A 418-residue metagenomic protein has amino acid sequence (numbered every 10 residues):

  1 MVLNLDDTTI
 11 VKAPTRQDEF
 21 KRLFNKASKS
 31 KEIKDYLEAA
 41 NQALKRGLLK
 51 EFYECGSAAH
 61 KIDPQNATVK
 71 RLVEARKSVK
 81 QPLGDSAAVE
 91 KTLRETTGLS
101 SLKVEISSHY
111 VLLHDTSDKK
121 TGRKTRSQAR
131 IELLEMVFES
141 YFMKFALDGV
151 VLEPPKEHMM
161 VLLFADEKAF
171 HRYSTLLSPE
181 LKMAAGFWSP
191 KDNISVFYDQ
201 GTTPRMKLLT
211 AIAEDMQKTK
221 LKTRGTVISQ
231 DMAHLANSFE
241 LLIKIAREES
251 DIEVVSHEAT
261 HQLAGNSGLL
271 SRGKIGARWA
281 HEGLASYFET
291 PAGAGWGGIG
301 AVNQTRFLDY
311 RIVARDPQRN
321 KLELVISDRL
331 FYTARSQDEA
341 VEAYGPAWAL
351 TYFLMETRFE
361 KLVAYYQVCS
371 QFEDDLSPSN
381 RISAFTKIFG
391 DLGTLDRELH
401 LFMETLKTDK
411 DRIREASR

Functional and structural regions predicted by a protein language model:
M1-S100, S174, L308, A314: Compositionally biased alpha-helical segments
I10, T15-R16, M183-N193, S250 (+1 more regions): Acidic/His/Gly-enriched intrinsically disordered linker/tail segments that often contain short helix/coil "MoRF-like"
S30-K34, A43-K50, K120-M136, I245-V254 (+7 more regions): Soluble non-cytosolic domains of exported or imported proteins
A43, V151-P155, G298-G300, E415: Short coil/turn segments at secondary-structure boundaries
G47-L48, P64, L163-A169, M355-F359: Short alpha-helix boundary/capping elements
G98-V104, D338-E339: Short, surface-exposed beta-strand/loop micro-motifs that present aromatic residues
L102, I106-R272, A277, P378-S383: Juxtacatalytic substrate-recognition/specificity segment
